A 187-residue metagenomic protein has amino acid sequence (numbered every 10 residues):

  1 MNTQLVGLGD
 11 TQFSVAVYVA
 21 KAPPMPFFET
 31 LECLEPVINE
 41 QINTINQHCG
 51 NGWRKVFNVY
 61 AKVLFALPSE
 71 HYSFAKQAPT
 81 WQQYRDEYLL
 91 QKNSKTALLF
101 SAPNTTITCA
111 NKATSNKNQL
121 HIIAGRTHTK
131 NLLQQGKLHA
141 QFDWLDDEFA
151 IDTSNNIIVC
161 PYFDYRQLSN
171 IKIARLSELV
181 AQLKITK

Functional and structural regions predicted by a protein language model:
M1-N43, C49, G136-K187: C-terminal capping/extension of enzyme domains
A20, F100-P103, I122-R126, C160-Y162: Short His-Asn-centered micro-motif
T44-Q91: Short, well-structured hydrophobic secondary-structure segments
Q77-T114: Charged, often glycine-rich, active-site loop that binds/positions anionic groups
N104-Q119, K137, D152-T153, K187: Intrinsically disordered, low-complexity coil segments
I107, K130-N131: Long, folded non-catalytic interaction modules
S115-T129: Short, well-ordered secondary-structure micro-motifs within conserved domains or adaptor modules
R126-K130, D164-Q167: Short Gly/Pro-enriched loop/turn and capping motifs at secondary-structure junctions
